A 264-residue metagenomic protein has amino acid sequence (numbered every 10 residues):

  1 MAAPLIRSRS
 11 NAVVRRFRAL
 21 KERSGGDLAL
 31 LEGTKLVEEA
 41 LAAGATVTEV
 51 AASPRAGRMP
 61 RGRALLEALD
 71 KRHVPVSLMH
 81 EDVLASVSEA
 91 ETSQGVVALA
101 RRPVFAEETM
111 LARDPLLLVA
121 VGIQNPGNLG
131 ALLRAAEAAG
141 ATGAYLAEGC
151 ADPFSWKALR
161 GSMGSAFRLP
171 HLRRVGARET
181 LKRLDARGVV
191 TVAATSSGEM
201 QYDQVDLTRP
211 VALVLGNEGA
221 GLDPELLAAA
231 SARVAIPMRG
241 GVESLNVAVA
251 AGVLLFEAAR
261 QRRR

Functional and structural regions predicted by a protein language model:
M1-E67, C150-A151: Boundary-proximal intrinsically disordered activation/regulatory segments immediately upstream of a helical core
P4, A42, A68, S77 (+2 more regions): RNA substrate-binding interface of SAM-dependent RNA methyltransferases
G33, Q124-L132, E243-A250: Amphipathic alpha-helical repeat scaffolds
A52-G57, R101, V121-G122: Structural motif
A64-E89, L172: A glycine-rich helix N-cap at a beta->alpha junction
A98, A135-A139, P153-A166, P224-R264: Structured adenosyl-cofactor binding patch, chiefly the S-adenosyl-L-methionine
V192-V242, N246: Active-site/ligand-binding-proximal alpha/beta "capping" segment
